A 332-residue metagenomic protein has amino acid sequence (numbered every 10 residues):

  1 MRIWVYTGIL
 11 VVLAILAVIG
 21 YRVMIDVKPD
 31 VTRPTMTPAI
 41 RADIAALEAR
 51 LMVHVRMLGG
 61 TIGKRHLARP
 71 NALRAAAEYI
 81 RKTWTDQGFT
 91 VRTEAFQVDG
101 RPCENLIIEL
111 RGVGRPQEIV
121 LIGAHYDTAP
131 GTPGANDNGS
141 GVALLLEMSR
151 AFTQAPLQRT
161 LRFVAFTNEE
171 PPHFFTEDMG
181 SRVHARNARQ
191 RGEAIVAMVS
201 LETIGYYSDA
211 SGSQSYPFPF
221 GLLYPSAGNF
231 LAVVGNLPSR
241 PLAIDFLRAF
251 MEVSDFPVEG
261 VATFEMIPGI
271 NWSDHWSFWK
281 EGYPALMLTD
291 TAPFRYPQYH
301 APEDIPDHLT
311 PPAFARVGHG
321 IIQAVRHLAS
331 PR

Functional and structural regions predicted by a protein language model:
Y6-Y21: Hydrophobic membrane-insertion alpha-helices, especially the h-region of bacterial N-terminal signal peptides
R22-A72, Q87, D127, F294-D304: N-terminal capping segment at the start of a domain
T37, A42, R56-V113, E259-V261: A non-catalytic alpha/beta surface segment that caps or lines the substrate-entry region of metallo-dependent hydrolase
A45, A197, S208-R332: Active-site-adjacent substrate-binding region of metalloamidase/peptidase-like peptide-processing proteins
R50-V53, M57, N71, A75-V91 (+10 more regions): Extracytoplasmic/secreted proteins, especially bacterial periplasmic and envelope-associated proteins
G59-L67, R81, T85-T90, S149-L157 (+6 more regions): Sec-exported extracytoplasmic/periplasmic mature domains
I107, I119-G123, R162-A165, V196-E202 (+1 more regions): Structural recognition of the beta-strand scaffold that forms the well-ordered cores of secreted hydrolase catalytic
A129-P241, I267-I270: Acidic/histidine-rich catalytic neighborhood of metal-dependent amide-processing enzymes
